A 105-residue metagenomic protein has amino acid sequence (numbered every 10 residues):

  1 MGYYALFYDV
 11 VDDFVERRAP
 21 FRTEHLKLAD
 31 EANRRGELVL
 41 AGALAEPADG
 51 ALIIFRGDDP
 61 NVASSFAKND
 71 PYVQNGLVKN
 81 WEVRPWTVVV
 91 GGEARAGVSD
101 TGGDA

Functional and structural regions predicted by a protein language model:
M1-A105: Conserved, structured core segments of small domains
